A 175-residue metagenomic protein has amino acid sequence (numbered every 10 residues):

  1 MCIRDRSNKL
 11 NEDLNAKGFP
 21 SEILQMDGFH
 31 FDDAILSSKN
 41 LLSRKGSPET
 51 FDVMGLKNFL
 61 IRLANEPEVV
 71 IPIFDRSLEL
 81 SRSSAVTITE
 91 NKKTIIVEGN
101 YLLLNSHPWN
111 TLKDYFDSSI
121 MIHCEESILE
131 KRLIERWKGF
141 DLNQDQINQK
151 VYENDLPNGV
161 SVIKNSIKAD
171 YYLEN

Functional and structural regions predicted by a protein language model:
M1-I3: Short, small-residue-biased leader/transition segments that mark boundaries at the very start of proteins
R6: Hydrophobic positions on the alpha1 helix immediately C-terminal to the Walker A/P-loop
N11-E22: Post-Walker A helix-loop "phosphate-sensing" segment adjacent to the P-loop in P-loop NTPases
S21-I23, S119-M121, Y172-E174: Conserved beta-strand scaffold positions in the cores of enzyme catalytic domains, especially in NTP/NDP-utilizing
E22, F31-L78: Conserved nucleotide-sensing/catalytic segment adjacent to the nucleotide-binding pocket in NTP-handling enzymes
D27, D117, D170: Receiver (REC) domain switch/active-site residues of two-component response regulators
E79-R136: ATP-dependent NMP and nucleoside kinases share a basic, alpha-helical "lid"
N110, E135-N175: Small-molecule kinase domains that catalyze NTP-dependent phosphoryl transfer to phosphate-bearing small molecules
